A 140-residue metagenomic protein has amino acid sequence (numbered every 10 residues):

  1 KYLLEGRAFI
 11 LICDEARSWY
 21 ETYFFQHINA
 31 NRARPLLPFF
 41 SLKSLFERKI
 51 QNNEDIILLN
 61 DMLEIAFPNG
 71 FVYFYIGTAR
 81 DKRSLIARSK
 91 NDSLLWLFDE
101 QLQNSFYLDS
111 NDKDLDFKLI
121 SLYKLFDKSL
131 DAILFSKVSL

Functional and structural regions predicted by a protein language model:
K1-F9: Glycine-rich phosphate/diphosphate-binding loops that line cofactor/substrate pockets in enzymes
D14-S139: Glycine-rich phosphate-binding loops that contact phosphosugars or nucleotide phosphates
